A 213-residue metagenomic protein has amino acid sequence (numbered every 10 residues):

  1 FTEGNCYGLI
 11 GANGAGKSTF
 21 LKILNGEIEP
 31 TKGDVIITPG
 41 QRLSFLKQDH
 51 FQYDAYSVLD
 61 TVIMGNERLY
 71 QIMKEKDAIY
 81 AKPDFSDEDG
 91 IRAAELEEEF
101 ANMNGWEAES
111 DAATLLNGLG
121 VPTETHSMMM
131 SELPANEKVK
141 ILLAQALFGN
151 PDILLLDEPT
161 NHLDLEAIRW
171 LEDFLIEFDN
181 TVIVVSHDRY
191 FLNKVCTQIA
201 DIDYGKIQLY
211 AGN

Functional and structural regions predicted by a protein language model:
F1-N213: ABC ATP-binding cassette signature C-motif
